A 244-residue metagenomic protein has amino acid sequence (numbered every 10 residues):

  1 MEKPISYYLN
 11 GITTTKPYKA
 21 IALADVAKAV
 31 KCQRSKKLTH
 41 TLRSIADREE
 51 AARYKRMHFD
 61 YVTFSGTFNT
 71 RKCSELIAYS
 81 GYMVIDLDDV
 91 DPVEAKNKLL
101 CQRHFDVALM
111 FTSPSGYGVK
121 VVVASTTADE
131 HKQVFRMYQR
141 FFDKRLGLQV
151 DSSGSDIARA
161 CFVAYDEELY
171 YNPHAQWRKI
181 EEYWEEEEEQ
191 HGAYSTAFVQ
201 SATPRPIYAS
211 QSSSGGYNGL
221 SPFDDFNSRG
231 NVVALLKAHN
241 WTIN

Functional and structural regions predicted by a protein language model:
M1-G81, E187-E189, A197-S213, H239: DNA replication initiation on ssDNA origins
I5-G11, L109-G116, Q149-I157: A generic structural motif
C32-K36, H40, S44, K72-A108 (+3 more regions): Modules that initiate DNA replication and primer synthesis
D60-V62, Y82-M83, V119, A158-C161: A broad, low-specificity signal marking well-ordered, structured residues that form hydrophobic/aromatic
V122-T127, S152-A175: Short, conserved secondary-structure transition motifs
R136, F142-A158, V163, I180: Structure-specific nucleic-acid interaction/processing domains
R159-C161, Q190, Y194: Extended, Lys/Arg-rich, non-catalytic nucleic-acid recognition/anchoring regions of very large nucleic-acid-interacting
N172-E189: Functionally critical loop-and-helix segments that line ligand-binding/catalytic clefts of soluble enzyme domains
